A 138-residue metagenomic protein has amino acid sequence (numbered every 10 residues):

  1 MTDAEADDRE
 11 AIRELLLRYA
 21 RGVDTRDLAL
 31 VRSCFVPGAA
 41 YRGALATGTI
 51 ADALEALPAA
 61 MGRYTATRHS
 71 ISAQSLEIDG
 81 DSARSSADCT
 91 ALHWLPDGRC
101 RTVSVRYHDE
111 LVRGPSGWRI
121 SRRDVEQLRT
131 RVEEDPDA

Functional and structural regions predicted by a protein language model:
M1-T25, A29-P37: Short, low-complexity N-terminal intrinsically disordered segments enriched in polar/charged residues
D7, Y64, R99: Conserved aromatic-histidine-acidic binding/catalytic patches
L28-A91: A solvent-exposed, acidic/Ser-Thr-rich amphipathic alpha-helical stretch
L45, P96-C100: Short, solvent-exposed loop/turn segments at secondary-structure boundaries
H69-I71, T102-Y107: Short, surface-exposed coil-to-beta transition loops
R84, S104-E134, A138: Short beta-strand edge/turn micro-motifs at domain boundaries
A91-L95, Q127-L128: Beta-strand elements of well-folded, non-transmembrane domains
